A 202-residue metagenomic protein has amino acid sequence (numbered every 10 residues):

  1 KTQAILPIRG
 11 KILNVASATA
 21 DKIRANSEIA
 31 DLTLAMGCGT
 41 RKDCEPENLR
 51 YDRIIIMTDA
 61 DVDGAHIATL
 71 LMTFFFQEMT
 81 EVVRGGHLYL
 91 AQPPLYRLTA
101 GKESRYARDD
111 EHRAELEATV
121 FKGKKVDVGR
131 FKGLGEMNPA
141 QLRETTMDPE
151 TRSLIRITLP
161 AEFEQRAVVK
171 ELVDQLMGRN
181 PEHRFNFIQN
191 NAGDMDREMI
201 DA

Functional and structural regions predicted by a protein language model:
K1-A202: Conserved phosphate-chemistry cores used by DNA topoisomerases
